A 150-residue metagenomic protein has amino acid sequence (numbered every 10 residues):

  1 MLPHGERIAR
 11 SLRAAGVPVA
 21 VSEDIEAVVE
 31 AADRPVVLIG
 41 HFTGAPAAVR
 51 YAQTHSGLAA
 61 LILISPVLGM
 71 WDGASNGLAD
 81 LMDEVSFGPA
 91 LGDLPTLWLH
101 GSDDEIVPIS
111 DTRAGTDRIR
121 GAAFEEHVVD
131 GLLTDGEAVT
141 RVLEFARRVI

Functional and structural regions predicted by a protein language model:
M1-E23: Short, surface-exposed "cap/lid" segments of acyl-processing enzymes
I39-A48: Gly/Ala-rich beta-loop-alpha elbow adjacent to hydrolase catalytic centers
I62-W71: Active-site nucleophile loop of the alpha/beta-hydrolase fold
M82-P95: Conserved serine/cysteine hydrolase catalytic core
L91-G92, W98-H100, D104: Short beta-strand/loop motif that positions the catalytic acidic residue of the alpha/beta-hydrolase fold
P108-D117: Short alpha-helix in the alpha/beta-hydrolase fold that links the catalytic acid
D117-T134: Catalytic histidine neighborhood in serine/cysteine hydrolases with alpha/beta-hydrolase-type architecture
L133-I150: Catalytic active-site module of serine/aspartate enzymes centered on a nucleophile-bearing elbow/loop
